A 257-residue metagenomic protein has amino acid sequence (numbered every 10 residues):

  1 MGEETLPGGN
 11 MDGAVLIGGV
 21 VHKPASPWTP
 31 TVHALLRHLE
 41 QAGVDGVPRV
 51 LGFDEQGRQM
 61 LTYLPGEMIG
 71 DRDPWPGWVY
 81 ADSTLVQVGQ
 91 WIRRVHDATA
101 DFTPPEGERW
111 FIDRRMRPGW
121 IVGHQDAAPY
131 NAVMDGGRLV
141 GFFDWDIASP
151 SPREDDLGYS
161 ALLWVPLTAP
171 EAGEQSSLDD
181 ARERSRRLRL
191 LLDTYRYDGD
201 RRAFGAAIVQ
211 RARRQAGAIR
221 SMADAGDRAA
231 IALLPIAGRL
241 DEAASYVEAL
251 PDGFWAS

Functional and structural regions predicted by a protein language model:
G2-H124, A128, D135-R138: ATP-binding pocket architecture of kinase catalytic cores
P74-W78, S149-S151, E171-E174: Short, polar/flexible loop-turn hinges at active-site or ligand-entry regions and domain interfaces
V88-W91, D135, R153-D156, R184-L188: Amphipathic alpha-helical interface surfaces
F102, G141, L167-A172, D198-R202: Short, structured loop/turn "capping" segments at alpha-beta junctions
F111-I112, M116, I121, A128-A169: Catalytic activation segment of kinase domains across protein kinase-like and atypical kinase folds
L157-R196, A212-A223: Active-site activation/catalytic loop segments of kinase-like enzymes and analogous catalytic loops in related
F204-I208: Eukaryotic Ser/Thr/Pro-rich intrinsically disordered, low-complexity regulatory regions
Q215-S257: ATP/Mg2+ or Mg2+-diphosphate-binding catalytic cores that bind nucleotide phosphates or diphosphates via glycine-rich
